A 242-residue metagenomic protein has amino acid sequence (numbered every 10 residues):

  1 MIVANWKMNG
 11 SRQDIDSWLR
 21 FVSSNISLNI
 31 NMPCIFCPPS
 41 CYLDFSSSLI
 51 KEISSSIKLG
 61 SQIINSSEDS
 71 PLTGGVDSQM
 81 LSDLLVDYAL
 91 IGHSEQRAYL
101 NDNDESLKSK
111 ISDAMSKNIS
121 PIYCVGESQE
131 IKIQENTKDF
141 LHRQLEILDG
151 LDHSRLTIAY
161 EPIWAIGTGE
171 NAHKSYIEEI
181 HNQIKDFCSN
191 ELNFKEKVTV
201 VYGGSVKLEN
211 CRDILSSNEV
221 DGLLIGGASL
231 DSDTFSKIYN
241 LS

Functional and structural regions predicted by a protein language model:
M1-S242: Active-site loop-to-helix "anion-binding N-cap" substructures in soluble metabolic enzymes
